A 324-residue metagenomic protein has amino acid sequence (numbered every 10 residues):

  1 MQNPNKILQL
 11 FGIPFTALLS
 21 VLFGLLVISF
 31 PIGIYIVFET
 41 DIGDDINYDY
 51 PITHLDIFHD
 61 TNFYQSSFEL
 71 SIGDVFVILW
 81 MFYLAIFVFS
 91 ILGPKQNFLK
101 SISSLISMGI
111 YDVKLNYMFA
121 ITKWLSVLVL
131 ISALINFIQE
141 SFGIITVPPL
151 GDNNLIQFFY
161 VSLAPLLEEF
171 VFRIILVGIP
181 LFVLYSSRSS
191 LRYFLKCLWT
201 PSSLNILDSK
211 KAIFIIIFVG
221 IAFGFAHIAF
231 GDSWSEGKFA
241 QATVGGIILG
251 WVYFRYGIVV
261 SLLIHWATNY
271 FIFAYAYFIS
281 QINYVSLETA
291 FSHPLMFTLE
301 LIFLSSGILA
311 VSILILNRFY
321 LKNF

Functional and structural regions predicted by a protein language model:
M1-M118, A133, F137, F273-F324: N-terminal, membrane-interfacial amphipathic/helix-forming hydrophobic leader that caps and precedes the first
L22-L26, I78-L84, Y117, I121-A133 (+6 more regions): Alpha-helical transmembrane spans of integral membrane proteins, capturing the lipid-embedded, hydrophobic core of TM
G43-D74, G93-I206: Juxtamembrane helix-loop-helix connectors linking adjacent transmembrane helices in multi-pass membrane enzymes
L155-F324: Transmembrane helix-loop-helix hairpins at the membrane interface of multi-pass integral membrane proteins
